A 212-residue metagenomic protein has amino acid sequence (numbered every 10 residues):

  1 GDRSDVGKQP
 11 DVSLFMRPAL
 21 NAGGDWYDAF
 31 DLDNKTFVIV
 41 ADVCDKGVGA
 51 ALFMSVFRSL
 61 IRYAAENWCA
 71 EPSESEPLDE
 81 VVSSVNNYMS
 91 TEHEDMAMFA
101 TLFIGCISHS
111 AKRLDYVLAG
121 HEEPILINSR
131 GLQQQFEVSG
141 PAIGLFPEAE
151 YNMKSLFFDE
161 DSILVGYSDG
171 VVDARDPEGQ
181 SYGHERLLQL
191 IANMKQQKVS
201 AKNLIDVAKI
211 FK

Functional and structural regions predicted by a protein language model:
G1-V165: … and, occasionally, acidic/histidine-rich disordered N-termini of signaling adaptors
G49-P72, E137, F158-K212: Active-site-proximal, acidic helix/loop segment immediately C-terminal to a metal-coordinating Asp/Glu
